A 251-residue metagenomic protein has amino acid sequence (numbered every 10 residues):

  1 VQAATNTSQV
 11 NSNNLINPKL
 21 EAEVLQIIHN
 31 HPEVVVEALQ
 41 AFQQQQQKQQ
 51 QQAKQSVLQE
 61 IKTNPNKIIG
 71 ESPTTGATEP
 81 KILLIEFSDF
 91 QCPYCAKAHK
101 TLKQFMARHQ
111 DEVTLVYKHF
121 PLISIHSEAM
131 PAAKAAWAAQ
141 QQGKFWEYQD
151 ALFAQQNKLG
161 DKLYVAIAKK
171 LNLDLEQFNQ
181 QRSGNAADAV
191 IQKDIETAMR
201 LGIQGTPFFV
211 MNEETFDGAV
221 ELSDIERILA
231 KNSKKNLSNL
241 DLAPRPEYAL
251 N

Functional and structural regions predicted by a protein language model:
V1-T63, R245-N251: N-terminal targeting signals for export/organelle localization
T5, S12-E21, L25, K169-N251: C-terminal cap of thioredoxin/glutaredoxin-like
N14-P18, A22, H29, P93-A96 (+6 more regions): Soluble non-cytosolic domains of exported or imported proteins
L25, A38, L83-E86, T114-K118 (+1 more regions): Soluble periplasmic/extracytoplasmic beta-strand elements of cell-envelope proteins
H29, Q40-Q43, F153-N157, K169 (+1 more regions): Short amphipathic alpha-helical surface patches that mediate protein-protein
P32, H99, I195: Short amphipathic alpha-helical/adjacent loop interface patches that line ligand and macromolecule-binding sites
P65-I82, A107: A short beta-strand-turn-helix
I85, F90-Q91, A96-K169, L173-D174 (+4 more regions): Structural alpha/beta surface segment adjacent to cysteine/selenocysteine redox centers across thiol/disulfide enzymes
